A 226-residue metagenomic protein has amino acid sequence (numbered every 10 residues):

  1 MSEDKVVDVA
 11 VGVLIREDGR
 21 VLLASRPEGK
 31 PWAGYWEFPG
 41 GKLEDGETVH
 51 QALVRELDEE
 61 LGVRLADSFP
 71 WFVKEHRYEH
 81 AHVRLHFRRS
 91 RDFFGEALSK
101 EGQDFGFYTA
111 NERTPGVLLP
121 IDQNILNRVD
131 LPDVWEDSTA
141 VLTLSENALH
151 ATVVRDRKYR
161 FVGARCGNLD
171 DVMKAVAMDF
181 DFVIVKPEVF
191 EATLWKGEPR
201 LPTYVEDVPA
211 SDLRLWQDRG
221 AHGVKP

Functional and structural regions predicted by a protein language model:
M1-V21, V73: Conserved N-terminal beta-strand and adjoining loop/helix that marks the start of the Nudix/MutT-like hydrolase domain
R16, K74-A97, D122: Active-site-adjacent beta-strand/loop module that shapes the phosphate/pyrophosphate-binding cleft
R20-E59, F72: Conserved Nudix-box catalytic region and its N-terminal flanking loop in Nudix hydrolases and closely related
Y35, D92, L98-V141: Nudix hydrolase/Nudix homology domain
R64-V73, R88: A short coil-to-beta-strand element that immediately follows conserved catalytic motifs
L144-R160, G167-V172, V185-L201, S211-D212: Active-site-adjacent beta->alpha loops and helix N-cap segments on the catalytic face of soluble alpha/beta enzymes
D156-V162, V176-F182, G197-Y204, Q217-V224: Glycine-enriched alpha-helix->loop->beta-strand junction motifs that scaffold or abut catalytic
F182-E191, V208-P226: Glycine-rich phosphate-binding active-site loops on the catalytic face of alpha/beta enzymes
